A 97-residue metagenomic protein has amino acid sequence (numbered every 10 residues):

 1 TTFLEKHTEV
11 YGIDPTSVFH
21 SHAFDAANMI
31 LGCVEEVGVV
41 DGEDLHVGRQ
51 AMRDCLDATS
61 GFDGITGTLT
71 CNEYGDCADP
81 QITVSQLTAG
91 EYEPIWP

Functional and structural regions predicted by a protein language model:
T1-P97: Extracytosolic ligand-binding ectodomains
